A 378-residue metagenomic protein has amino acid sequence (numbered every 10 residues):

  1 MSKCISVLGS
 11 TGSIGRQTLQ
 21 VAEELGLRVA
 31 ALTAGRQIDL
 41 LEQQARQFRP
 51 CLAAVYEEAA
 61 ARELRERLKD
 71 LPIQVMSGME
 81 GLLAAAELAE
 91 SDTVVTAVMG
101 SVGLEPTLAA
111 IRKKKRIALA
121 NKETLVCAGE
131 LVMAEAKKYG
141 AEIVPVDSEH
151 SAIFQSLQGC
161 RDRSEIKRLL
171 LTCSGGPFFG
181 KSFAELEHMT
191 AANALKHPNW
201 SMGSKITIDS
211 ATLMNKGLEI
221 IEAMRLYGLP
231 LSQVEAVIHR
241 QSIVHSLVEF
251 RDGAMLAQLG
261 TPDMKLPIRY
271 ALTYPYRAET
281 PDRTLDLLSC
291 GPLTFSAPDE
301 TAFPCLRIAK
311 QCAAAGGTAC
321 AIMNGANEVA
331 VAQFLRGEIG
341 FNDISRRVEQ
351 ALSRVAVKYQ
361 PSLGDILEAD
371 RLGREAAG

Functional and structural regions predicted by a protein language model:
M1-G378: Catalytic, metal-anchored helix/loop core of enzyme active sites in primary metabolism
